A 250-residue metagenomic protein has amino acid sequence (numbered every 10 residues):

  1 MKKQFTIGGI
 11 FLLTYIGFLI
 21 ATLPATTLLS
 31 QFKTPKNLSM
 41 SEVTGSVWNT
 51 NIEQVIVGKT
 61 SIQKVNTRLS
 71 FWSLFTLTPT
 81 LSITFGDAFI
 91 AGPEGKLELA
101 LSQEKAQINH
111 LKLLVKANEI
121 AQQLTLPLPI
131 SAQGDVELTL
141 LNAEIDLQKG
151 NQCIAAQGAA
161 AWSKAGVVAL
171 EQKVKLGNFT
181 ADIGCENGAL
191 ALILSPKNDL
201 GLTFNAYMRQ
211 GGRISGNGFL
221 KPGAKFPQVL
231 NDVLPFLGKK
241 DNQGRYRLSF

Functional and structural regions predicted by a protein language model:
K2-G8, S30-T34, Q172-F250: Extended terminal
K2-L23: Hydrophobic membrane-insertion alpha-helices, especially the h-region of bacterial N-terminal signal peptides
P24-G45: Alpha-helical transmembrane signal-anchor/signal-peptide segments
L38-S131: N-terminal beta-strand/beta-hairpin edge segment
K59-R68, F89-K96, Q123-A143, K173-F179 (+2 more regions): Amphipathic hydrophobic-ligand
R68-W72, A100-S102, Q148, G184 (+1 more regions): Short beta-strand micro-motifs enriched in acidic
T76-T84, K105-L111, K149-G158, A191-S195 (+1 more regions): Short, well-ordered strand-loop elements centered on a beta-strand within folded domains, enriched for acidic residues
P93-K175: Non-cytosolic head/periplasmic domains of membrane-anchored proteins
